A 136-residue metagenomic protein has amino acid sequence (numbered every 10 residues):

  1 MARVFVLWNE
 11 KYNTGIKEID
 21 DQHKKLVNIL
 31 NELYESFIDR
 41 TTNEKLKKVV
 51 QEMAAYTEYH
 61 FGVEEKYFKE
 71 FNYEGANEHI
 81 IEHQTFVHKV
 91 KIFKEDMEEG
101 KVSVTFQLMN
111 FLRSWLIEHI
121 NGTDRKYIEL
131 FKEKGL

Functional and structural regions predicted by a protein language model:
M1-L136: Small-residue-biased structural context
